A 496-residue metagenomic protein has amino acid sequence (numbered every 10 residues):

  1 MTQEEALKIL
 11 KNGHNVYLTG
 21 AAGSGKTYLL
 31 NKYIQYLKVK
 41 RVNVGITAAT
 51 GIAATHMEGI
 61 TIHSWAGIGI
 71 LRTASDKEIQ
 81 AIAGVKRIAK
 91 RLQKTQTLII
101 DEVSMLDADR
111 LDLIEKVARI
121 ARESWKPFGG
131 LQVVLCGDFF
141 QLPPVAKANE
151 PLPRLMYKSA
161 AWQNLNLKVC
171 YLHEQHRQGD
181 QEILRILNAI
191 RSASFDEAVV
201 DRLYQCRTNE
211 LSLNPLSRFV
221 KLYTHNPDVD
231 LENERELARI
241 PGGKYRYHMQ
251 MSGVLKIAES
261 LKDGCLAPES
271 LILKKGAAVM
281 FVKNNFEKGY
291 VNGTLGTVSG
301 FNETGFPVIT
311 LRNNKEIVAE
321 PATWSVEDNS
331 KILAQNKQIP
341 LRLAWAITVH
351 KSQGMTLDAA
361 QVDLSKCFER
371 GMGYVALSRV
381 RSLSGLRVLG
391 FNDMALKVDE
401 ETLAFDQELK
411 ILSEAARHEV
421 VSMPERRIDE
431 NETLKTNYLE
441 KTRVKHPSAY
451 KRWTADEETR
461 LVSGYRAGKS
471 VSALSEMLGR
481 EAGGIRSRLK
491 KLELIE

Functional and structural regions predicted by a protein language model:
M1-N437: Conserved ATP-binding/catalytic motifs of P-loop helicase motor domains
I9, S463-G464: Short alpha-helical segment immediately N-terminal to, or the first helix within, an HTH/HTH-like DNA-binding domain
N437-T459: Short, Lys/Arg-enriched anionic-surface-contact patches
L439-K441, L489-E496: Short, solvent-exposed alpha-helical "recognition" segments
A473-E476: Short alpha-helical "recognition helix" segments of helix-turn-helix
